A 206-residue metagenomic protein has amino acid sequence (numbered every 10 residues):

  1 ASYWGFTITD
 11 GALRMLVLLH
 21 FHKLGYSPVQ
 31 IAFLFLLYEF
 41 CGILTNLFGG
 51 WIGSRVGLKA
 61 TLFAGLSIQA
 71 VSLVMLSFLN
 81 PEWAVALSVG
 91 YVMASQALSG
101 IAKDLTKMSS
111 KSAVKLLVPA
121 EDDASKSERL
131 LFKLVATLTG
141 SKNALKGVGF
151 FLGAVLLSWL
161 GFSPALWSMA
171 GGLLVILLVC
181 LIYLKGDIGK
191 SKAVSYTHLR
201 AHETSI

Functional and structural regions predicted by a protein language model:
A1-F40: Helix-loop boundary and gating motifs at the non-cytosolic
E39-I43, L47, K146-G147: Residue-level signature of mid-helix packing/kink "hotspots" within the transmembrane helices of 12-pass Major
T45-G57: Helix-to-loop junctions at the C-terminal end of transmembrane segments in multipass secondary transporters
S67-V85: C-terminal ends and interior cores of transmembrane alpha-helices in multi-pass membrane transporters/permeases
S95-G140: Cytoplasmic helix-loop-helix junction between adjacent transmembrane helices in 12-TM secondary transporters
A165-L181: Symmetry-related core transmembrane helices of the 12-TM Major Facilitator Superfamily/SLC fold
T197-T204: Conserved small/polar residues in nucleotide/adenosyl-binding loops
